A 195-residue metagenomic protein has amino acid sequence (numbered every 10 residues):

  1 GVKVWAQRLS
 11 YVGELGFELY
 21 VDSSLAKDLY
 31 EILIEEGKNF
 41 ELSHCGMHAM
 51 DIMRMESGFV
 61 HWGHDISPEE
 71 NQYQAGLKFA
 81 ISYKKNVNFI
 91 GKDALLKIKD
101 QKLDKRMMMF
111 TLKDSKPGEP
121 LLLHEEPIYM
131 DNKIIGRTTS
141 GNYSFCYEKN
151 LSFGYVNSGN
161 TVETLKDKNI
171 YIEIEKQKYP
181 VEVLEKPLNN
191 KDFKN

Functional and structural regions predicted by a protein language model:
G1-N195: Conserved, structured C-terminal
